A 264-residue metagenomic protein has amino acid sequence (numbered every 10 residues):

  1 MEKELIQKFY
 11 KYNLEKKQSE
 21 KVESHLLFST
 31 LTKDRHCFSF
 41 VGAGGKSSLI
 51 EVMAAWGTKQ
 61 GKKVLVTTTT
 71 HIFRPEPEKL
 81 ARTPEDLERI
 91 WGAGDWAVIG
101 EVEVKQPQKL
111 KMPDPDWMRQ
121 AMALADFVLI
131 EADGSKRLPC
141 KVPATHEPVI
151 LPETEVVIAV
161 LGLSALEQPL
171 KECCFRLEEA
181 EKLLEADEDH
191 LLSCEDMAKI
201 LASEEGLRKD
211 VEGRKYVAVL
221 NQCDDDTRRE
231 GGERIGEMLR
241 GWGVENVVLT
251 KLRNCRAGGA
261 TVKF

Functional and structural regions predicted by a protein language model:
M1-C37: Extreme N-terminal, non-catalytic leader segments that precede Walker-type/kinase nucleotide-binding cores
E23-T58: Walker A (P-loop) phosphate-binding motif
F28, A55, E88, W117-Q120 (+2 more regions): A generic local secondary-structure boundary/capping motif
F40, V64-T68, V98-E101, V128-A132 (+3 more regions): General beta-strand structural signal in soluble alpha/beta enzymes
A54-Q108: N-terminal phosphate/diphosphate-binding loop that engages ATP/GTP or pyrophosphate donors across diverse enzyme folds
K59-V64, A123-F127, E237-L249: Structural alpha-beta junctions
I99-G100, V104-D133: Hydrophobic alpha-helical segments and helix pairs
P107-D114, D133-W242, A260, F264: Conserved catalytic-core segment of NTP-binding enzymes
